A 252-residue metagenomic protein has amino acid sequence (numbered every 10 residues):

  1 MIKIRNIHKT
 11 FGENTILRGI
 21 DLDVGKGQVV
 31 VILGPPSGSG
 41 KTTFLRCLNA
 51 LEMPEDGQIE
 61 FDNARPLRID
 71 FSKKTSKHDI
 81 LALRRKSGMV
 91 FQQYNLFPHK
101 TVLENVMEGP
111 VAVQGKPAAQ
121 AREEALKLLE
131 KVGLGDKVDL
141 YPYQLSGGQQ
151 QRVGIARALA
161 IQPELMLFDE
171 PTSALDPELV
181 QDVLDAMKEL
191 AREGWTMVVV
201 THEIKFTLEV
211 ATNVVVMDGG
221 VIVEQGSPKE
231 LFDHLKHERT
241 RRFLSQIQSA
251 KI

Functional and structural regions predicted by a protein language model:
N49: Helix-to-loop junction immediately C-terminal to a conserved catalytic motif
G57-I69: Conserved ABC transporter NBD signature motif
P66-G88, A118-A119, L231-L235: ABC ATPase NBD coupling module
L140-Y143, I161, E193: Conserved signature/switch motifs of ABC ATPase nucleotide-binding domains
M166-D169: Catalytic Walker B motif of ABC-type/P-loop ATPase nucleotide-binding domains
Q225-G226: ABC ATPase "signature
